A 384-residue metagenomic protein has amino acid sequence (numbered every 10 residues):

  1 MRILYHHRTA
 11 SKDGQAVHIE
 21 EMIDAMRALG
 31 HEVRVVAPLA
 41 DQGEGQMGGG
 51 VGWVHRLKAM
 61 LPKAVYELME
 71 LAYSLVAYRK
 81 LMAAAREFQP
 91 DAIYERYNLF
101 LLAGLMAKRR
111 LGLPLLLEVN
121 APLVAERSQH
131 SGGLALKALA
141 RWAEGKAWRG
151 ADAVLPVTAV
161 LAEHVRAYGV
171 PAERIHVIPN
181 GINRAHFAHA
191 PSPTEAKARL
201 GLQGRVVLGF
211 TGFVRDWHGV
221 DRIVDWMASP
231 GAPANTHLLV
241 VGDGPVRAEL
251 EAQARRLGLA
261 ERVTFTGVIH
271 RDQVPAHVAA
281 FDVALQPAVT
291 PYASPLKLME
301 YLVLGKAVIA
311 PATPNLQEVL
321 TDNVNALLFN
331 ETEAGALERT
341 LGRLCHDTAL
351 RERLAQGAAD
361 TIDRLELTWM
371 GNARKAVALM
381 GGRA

Functional and structural regions predicted by a protein language model:
M1-G43: N-terminal subdomain of nucleotide-sugar transferases
L4, L202-M227, L239: Conserved donor-binding/catalytic core segment of Leloir-type glycosyltransferases
L75, R79-A83, L102, M106-R110 (+1 more regions): Membrane-proximal helix-turn-helix segments that form the acceptor-binding/catalytic region of lipid-linked
V160, G181: Carbohydrate-associated surface elements
A248-D272: Nucleotide-activated donor-binding/catalytic signature segment of Leloir-type glycosyltransferases, i.e., the conserved
V283, E300, A307-A310: Short hydrophobic beta-strand element within catalytic cores of glycosyltransferases and related nucleotide-activated
D322-N323, L327-A334, R343-A349: Conserved acidic donor-binding segment of nucleotide-sugar-dependent glycosyltransferases
A349-M380: A charged, aromatic-enriched C-terminal amphipathic alpha-helix characteristic of glycosyltransferases across folds
